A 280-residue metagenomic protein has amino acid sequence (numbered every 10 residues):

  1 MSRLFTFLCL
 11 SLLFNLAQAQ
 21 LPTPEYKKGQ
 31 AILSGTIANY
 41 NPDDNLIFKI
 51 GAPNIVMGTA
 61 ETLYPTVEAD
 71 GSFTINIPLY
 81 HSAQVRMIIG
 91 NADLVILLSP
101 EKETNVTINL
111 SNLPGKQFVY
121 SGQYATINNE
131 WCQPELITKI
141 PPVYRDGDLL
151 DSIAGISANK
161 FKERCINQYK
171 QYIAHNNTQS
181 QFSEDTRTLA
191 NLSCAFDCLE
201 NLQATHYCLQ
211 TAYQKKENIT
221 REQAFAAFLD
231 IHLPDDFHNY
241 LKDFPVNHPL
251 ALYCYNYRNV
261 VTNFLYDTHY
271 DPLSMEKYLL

Functional and structural regions predicted by a protein language model:
M1-K28: Bacterial Sec-dependent N-terminal signal peptides
L16-A17, I88, L209-T211: Hydrophobic alpha-helical segments
Q20-L189: A non-transmembrane, solvent-exposed segment enriched in polar/low-complexity residues
L110-L280: Oxidative protein folding and maturation machinery
